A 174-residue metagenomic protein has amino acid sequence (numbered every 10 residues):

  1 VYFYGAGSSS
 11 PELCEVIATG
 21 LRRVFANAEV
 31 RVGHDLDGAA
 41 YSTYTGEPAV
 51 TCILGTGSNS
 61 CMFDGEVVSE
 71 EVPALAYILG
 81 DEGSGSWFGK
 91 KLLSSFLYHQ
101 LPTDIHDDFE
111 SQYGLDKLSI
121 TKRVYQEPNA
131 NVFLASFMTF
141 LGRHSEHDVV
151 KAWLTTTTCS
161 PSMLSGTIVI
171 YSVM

Functional and structural regions predicted by a protein language model:
V1-A6, I168-M174: Short glycine-rich phosphate-binding loop at a beta-alpha junction
V1-E29, T43-Y44, E127: Short beta-strand-loop/turn "lid" adjacent to the catalytic site in phosphate-handling enzymes
G7, P11, E15, E82 (+9 more regions): Electropositive phosphate-/nucleotide-binding environments in soluble metabolic enzymes
S9-P11, G38-A40, N59-S60: Short, active-site-adjacent cap segments at secondary-structure transitions
A28-C52: Conserved phosphate-binding catalytic cores of ATP/NTP-utilizing and phosphoryl-transfer enzymes
A49-G65: Gly/Thr-rich phosphate-binding beta-strand-loop-beta motif of the actin/hexokinase/Hsp70
V68-L115: Glycine-rich phosphate-binding loop plus the immediately following alpha-helix
D116-S172: Adenine-nucleotide phosphate-binding core of ATP-dependent small-molecule kinases
